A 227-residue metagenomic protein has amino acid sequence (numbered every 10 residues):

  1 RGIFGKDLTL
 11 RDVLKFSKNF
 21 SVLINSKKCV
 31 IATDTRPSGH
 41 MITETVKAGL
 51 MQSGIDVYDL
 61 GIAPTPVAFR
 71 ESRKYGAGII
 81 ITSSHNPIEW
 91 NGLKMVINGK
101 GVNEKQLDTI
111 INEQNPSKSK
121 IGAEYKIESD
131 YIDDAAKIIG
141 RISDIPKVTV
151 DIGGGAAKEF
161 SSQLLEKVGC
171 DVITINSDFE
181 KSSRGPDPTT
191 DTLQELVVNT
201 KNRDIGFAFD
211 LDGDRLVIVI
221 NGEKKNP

Functional and structural regions predicted by a protein language model:
R1-A48, Q52-G54, E124-V148: An N-terminal, well-structured beta->alpha segment
K6, L10, K100, P186 (+1 more regions): Flexible, glycine- and charge-enriched loops at secondary-structure boundaries
L10, G39-H40, P66, G155-E159: Loop/helix-junction capping segments adjacent to catalytic residues or to phosphate/diphosphate-binding pockets
K15, E89-K201: Gly/Ser/Thr-enriched, mixed-charge loops and adjacent short helices that form phosphate/oxyanion-binding elements
C29-W90, Q163-V219: N-terminal small/polar loop signature for handling phosphorylated ligands or for N-terminal nucleophile
M95-N98, V217-N221: Short beta-strand-to-turn element immediately C-terminal to the catalytic PLP-Schiff-base lysine in fold type I
T174, K224-P227: Gly/Ser/Thr-rich active-site loops/lids in small-molecule metabolic enzymes that frequently grip phosphoryl groups
